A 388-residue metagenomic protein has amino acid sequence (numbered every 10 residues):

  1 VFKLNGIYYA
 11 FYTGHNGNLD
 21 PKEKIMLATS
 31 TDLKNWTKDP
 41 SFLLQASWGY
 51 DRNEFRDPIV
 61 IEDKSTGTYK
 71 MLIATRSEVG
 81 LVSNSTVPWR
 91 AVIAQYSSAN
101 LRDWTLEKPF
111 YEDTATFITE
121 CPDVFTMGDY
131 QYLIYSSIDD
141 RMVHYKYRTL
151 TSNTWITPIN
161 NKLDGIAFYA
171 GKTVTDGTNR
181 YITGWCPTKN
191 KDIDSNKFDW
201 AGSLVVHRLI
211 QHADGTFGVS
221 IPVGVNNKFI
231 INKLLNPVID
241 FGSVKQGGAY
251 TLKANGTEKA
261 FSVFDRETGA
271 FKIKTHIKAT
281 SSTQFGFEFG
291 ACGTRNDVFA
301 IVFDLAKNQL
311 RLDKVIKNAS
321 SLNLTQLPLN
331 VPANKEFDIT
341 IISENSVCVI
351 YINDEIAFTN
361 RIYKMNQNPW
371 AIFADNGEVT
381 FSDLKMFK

Functional and structural regions predicted by a protein language model:
F2-D57, I61-C121, T126-G165, C186-D240 (+3 more regions): Beta-rich carbohydrate-recognition and catalytic domains
V124, I273-T275, K335-I352: Short tryptophan-centered beta-strand motifs in secreted/extracellular beta-sheet-rich domains of glycan-recognition
I159-N161, E258-R266, T325-V331, N360-R361 (+1 more regions): Beta-strand-rich interaction surfaces with strong enrichment in secreted/lumenal proteins
A201-I210, N376-K388: Exposed low-complexity, polar/acidic, P/S/T/G-rich flexible segments that act as propeptides, protease-susceptible
G248-K314: Secretory/extracellular carbohydrate-interaction modules and structurally similar beta-sandwich "look-alikes"
R266-T268, T280, P332-N334, S343 (+1 more regions): Surface-exposed coil/turn segments at beta-strand junctions on protein surfaces, enriched
I316-D338: Short, aromatic/His-centered strand-loop micro-motif at the edge of beta-sheets
D354-A374: Short, solvent-exposed beta-strand-to-loop segments that form ligand-recognition rims of beta-rich domains
